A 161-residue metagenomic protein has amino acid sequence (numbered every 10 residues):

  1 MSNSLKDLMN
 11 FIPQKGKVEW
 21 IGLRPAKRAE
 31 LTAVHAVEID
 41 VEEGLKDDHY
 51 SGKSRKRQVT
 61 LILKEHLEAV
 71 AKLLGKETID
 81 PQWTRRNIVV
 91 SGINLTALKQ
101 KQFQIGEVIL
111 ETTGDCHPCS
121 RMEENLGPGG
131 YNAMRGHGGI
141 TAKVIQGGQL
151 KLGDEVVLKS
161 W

Functional and structural regions predicted by a protein language model:
M1-W161: Metal-cofactor-dependent catalytic cores
